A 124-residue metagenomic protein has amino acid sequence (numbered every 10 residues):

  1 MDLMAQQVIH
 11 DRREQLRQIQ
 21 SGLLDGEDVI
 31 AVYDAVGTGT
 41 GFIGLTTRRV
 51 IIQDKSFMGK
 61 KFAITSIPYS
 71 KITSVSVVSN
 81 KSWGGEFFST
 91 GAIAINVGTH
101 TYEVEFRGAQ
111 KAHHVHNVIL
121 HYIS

Functional and structural regions predicted by a protein language model:
M1-G44, R107-A109, H114, H121-S124: Anionic N-terminal interaction surfaces
V32-F42, T46-A92, N96: Phosphoinositide-binding peripheral membrane targeting modules
V78-K81, L120-S124: Short secondary-structure transition/capping segments
A94-H113: Canonical phosphoinositide-binding patch of PH/PH-like domains
